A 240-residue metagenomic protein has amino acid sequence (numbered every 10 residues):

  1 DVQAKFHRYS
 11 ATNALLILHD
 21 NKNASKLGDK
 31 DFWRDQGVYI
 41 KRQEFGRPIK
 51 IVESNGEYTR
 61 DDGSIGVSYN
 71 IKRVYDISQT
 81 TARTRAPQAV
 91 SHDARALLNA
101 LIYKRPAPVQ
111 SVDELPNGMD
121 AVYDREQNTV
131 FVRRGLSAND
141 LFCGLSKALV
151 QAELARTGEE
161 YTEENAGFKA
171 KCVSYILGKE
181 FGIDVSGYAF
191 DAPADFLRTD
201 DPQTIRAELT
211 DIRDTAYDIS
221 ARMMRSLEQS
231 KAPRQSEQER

Functional and structural regions predicted by a protein language model:
D1-R240: N-terminal accessory/interface modules of nucleic-acid-binding and processing proteins
